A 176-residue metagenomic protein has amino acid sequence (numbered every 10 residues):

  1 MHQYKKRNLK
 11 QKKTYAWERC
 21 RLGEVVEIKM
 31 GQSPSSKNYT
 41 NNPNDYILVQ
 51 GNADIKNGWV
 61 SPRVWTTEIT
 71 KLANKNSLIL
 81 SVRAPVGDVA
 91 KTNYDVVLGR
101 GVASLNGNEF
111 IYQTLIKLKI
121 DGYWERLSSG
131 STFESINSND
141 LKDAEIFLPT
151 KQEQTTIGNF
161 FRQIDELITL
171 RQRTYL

Functional and structural regions predicted by a protein language model:
M1-R19, E166, L170-L176: Short amphipathic coiled-coil heptad-repeat segments
K10-Q32, K151: Non-catalytic DNA-recognition/assembly elements of restriction-modification systems
Q11, A16, T66-T67, G130: Short, solvent-exposed loop/turn positions at domain surfaces that link secondary-structure elements or cap domain
G23-M30, S35-R63: DNA target-recognition patches
E24, E153-L167, R171: Extracellular/lumenal glycan-associated surfaces
S33, L98-V102, S129-T155: A short glycine-rich beta-alpha junction/loop motif
Q50-N52, K56-L118: A short beta-sheet element
